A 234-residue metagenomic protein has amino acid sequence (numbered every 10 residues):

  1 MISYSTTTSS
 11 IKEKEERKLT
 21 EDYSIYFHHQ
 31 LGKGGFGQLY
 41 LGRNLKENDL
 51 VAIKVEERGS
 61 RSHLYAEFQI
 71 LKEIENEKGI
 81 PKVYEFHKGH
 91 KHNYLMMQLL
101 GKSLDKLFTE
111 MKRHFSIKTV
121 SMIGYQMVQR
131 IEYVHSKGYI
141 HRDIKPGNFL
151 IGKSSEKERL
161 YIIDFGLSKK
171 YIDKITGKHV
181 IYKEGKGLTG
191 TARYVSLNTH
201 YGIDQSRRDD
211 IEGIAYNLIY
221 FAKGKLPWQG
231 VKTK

Functional and structural regions predicted by a protein language model:
T20-Q30: Conserved N-terminal boundary motif of the eukaryotic protein kinase catalytic domain
Q38: Conserved N-lobe ATP-binding subsite of Hanks-type protein kinase domains, especially the beta3 VAIK lysine
N44-Y65: ATP-binding glycine-rich loop module of kinase domains
K82-N93: Short beta-strand micro-motifs within the conserved protein kinase catalytic domain, predominantly in the N-lobe
L100-T109: Structural motif in protein kinase domains
I123-G124: Activation segment signature within eukaryotic-like protein kinase domains
H135-K153: Catalytic-loop of the protein kinase fold
G152-T189: Activation segment/activation loop of eukaryotic-type protein kinase catalytic domains
